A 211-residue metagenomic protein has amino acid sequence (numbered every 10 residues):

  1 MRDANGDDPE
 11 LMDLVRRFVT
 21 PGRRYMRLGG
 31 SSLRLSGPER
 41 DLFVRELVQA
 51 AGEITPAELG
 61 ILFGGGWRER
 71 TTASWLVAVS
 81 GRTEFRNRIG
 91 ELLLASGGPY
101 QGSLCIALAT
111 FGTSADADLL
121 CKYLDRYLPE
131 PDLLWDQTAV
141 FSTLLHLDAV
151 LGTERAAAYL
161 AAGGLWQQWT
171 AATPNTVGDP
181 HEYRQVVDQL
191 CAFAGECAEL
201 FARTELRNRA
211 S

Functional and structural regions predicted by a protein language model:
M1-P56, L151, A161-S211: N-terminal alpha-helical scaffold/docking segments in eukaryotic complex subunits
G30-R34, P38-A50, T71-G81, E91 (+2 more regions): Structural detector for internal amphipathic alpha-helices that build alpha-solenoid repeat scaffolds
A51-L62, R82-L93, S114-R126, A149-L160 (+2 more regions): Amphipathic alpha-helical scaffolding segments comprising HEAT/armadillo-like alpha-solenoid repeats
I54, R68-E69: Alpha-helix N-cap/N′ positions at the starts of helices
G65-G66, S96-Y100, L128, D132-L133: Short inter-helical turns and helix N-cap capping residues of alpha-solenoid HEAT/ARM repeat scaffolds
G97, A109-T113, E130, A149-V150: Catalytic phosphate/metal-binding cores of nucleic-acid and nucleotide-processing enzymes, i.e., regions that mediate
A117-V140, A161-Q167: Helix-driven interaction modules
